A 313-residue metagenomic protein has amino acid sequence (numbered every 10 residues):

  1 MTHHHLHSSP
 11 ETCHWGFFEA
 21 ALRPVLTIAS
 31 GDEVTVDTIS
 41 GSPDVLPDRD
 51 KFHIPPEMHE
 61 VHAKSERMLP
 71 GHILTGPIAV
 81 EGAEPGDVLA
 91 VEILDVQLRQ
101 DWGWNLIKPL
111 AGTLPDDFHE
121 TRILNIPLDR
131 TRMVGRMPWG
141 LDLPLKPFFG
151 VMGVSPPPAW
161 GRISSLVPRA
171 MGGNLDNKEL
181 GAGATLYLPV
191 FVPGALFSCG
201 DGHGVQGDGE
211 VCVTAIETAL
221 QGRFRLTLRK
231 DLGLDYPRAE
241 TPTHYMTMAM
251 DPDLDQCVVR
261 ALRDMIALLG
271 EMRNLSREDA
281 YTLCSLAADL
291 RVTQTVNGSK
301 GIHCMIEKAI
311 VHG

Functional and structural regions predicted by a protein language model:
M1-E66: N-terminal, Lys/Arg-enriched amphipathic/low-complexity engagement segments that precede the first folded domain
S9-E19, R67-T75, I163-M171, M265: Short, structured beta-strand/loop micro-motifs enriched in basic residues and often containing a Trp
V36, V88-V91, L188: A generic structural signal for residues embedded in beta-strands
G41-H53, V96-L106, G194-G204, Q294-V296: Short, Lys/Arg- and Gly-enriched loop/turn segments at beta-strand edges
H72-I73, D95-A182: Intrinsically disordered, low-complexity linker/loop segments enriched in Gly/Pro and charged/polar residues
L145-D255: Conserved mixed alpha/beta catalytic, RNA-binding, or beta-rich assembly cores of soluble enzyme, regulatory
